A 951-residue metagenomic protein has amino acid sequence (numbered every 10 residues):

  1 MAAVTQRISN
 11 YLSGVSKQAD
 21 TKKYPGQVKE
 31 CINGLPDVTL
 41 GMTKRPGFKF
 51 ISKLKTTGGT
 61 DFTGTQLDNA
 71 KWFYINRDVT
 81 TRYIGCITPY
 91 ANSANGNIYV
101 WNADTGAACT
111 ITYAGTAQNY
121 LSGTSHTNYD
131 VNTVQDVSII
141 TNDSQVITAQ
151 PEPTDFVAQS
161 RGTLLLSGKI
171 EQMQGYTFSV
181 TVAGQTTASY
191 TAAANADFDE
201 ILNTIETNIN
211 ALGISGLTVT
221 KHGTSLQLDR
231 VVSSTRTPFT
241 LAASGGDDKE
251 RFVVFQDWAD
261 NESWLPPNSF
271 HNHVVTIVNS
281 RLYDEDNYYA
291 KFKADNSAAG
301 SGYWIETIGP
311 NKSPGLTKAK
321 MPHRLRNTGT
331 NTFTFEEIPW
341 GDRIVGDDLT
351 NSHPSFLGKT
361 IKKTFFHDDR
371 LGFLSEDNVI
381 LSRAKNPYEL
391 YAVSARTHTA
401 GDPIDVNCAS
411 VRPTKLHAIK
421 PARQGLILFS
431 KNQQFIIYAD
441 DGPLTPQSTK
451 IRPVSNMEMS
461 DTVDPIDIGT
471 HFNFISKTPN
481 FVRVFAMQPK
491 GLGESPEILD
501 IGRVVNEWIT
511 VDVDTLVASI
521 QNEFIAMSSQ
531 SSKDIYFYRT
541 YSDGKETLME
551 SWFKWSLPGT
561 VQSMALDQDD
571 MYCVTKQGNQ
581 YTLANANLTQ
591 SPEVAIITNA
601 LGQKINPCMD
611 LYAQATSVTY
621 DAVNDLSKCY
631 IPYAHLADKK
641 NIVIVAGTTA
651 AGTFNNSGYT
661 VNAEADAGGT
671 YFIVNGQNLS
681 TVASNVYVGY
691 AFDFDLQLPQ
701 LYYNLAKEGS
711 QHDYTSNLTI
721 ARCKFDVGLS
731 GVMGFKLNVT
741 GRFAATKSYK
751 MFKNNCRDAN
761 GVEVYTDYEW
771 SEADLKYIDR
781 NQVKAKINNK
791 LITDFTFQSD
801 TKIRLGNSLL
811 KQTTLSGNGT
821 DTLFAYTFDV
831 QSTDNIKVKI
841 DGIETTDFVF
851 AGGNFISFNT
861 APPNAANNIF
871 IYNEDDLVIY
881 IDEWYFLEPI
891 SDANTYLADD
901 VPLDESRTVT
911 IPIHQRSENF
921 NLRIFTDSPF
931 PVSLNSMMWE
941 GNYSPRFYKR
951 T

Functional and structural regions predicted by a protein language model:
M1-G106, L265-K363, H367-K415, P479-P496 (+3 more regions): N-terminal beta-propeller domains
R7-Q27, P36-T39, T43-G47, G58 (+7 more regions): Beta-sheet repeat architectures centered on beta-propellers
Q66-D68, Y113-N132, W340-K362, C408-A418 (+4 more regions): Short linear interaction motifs
D68-F73, T81-N142, T163-D247, E262-P266 (+7 more regions): Extended, beta-strand-rich, solvent-exposed assembly scaffolds of outer structural proteins
I84-T88, I140, G372-F373, L426-F429 (+3 more regions): Conserved beta-strand element within WD40/beta-propeller blades
A108, W258, W264, F270 (+11 more regions): Tryptophan-centered short beta-strand motifs
Q150-S160, D441-S460, F692-H712: A short, polar beta-strand/turn micro-motif
W340-D368, S375-G425, F429-N522, Q530-S532 (+1 more regions): Beta-propeller and closely related beta-pinwheel folds
